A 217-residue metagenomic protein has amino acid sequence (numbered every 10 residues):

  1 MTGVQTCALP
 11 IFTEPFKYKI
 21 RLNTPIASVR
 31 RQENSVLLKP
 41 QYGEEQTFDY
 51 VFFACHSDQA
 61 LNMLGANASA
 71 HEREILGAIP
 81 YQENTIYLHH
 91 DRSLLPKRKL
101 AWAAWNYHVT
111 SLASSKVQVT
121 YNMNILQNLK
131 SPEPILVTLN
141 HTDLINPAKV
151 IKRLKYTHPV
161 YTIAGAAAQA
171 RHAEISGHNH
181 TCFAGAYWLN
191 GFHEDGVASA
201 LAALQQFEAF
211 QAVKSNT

Functional and structural regions predicted by a protein language model:
T2-L9: Short, small-residue-biased leader/transition segments that mark boundaries at the very start of proteins
F12, K17, L38-P40: Structured catalytic cores of enzymes that bind and process phosphorylated ligands/cofactors
P15, A66, Q206, F210: Active-site catalytic microenvironments for nucleophilic, acid-base chemistry
P15-A27: A conserved beta-strand/loop element that lines the FAD pocket in flavoprotein oxidoreductases
F16-K17, F48-D49, H178-N179: Short, well-ordered alpha-helix to beta-strand connector turns
I20-L22, F53, F183: A structural signal for the hydrophobic beta-strands that form the central parallel beta-sheet of Rossmann-like
T24-T157: Mid-domain catalytic core of redox enzymes that form a hydrophobic substrate pocket/lid adjacent to a catalytic redox
S114-T217: Conserved flavin/dinucleotide-binding core of flavoenzymes
